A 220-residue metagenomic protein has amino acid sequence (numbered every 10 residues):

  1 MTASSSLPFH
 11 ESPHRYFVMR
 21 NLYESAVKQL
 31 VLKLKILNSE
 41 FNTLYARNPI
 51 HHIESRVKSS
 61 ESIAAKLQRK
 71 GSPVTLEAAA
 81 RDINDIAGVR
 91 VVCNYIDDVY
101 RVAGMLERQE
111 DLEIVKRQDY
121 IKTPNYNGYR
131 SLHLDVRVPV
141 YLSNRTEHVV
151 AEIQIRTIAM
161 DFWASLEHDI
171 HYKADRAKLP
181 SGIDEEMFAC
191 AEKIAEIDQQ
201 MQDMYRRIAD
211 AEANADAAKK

Functional and structural regions predicted by a protein language model:
M1-V27, V31-F41, V150-K220: An acidic, glycine-/histidine-flanked metal-binding catalytic module
V18, I50-S55, A79-A80, V92: Glycine-rich, low-complexity intrinsically disordered segments
M19, Y23, V27, S60 (+2 more regions): Generic alpha-helical secondary structure
A26, I83-D85, G128: Solvent-exposed loop and beta-edge segments used for protein-protein assembly and interaction
A26-S72: Surface-exposed, low-hydrophobicity interaction/linker segments
V74-N84: Short, flexible, solvent-exposed loop/turn segments with mixed acidic/basic and small polar residues
A80, C93-D203: Long beta-strand-rich cores associated with HINT superfamily self-processing modules
I86-C93: Terminal, regulation- and interaction-focused segments at domain boundaries
